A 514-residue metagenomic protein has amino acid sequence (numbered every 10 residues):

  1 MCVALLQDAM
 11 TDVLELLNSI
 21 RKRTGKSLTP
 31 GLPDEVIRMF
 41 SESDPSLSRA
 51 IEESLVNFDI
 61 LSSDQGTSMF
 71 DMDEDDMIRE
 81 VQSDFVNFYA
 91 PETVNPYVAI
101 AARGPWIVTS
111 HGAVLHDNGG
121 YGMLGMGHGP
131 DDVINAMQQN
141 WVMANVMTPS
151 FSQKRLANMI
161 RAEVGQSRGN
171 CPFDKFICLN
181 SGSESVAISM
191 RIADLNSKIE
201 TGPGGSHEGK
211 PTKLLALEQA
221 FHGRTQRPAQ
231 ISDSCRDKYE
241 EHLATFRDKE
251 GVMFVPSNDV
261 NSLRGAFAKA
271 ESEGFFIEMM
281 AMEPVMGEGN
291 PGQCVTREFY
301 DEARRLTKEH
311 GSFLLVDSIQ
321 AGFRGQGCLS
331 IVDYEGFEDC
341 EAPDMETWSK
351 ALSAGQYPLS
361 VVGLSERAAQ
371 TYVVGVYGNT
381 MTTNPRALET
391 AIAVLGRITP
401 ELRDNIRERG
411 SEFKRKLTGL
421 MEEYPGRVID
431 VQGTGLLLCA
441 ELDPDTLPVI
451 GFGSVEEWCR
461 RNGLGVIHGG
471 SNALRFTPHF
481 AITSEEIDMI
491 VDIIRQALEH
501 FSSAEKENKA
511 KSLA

Functional and structural regions predicted by a protein language model:
C2-G31, R161-A281, E298, S512-A514: PLP-dependent aspartate aminotransferase-fold enzymes
Q7-R23, P400, P478-A514: PLP-dependent enzyme catalytic core of the Aspartate aminotransferase-like
A9-D34, S48-R103, G120, N140 (+1 more regions): Active-site-adjacent loop/helix segments that line or gate small-molecule/cofactor pockets in enzymes
S19-E42, V86-F88, W106, V114-E200: Glycine-rich loop-to-alpha-helix module at the N-terminal edge of alpha/beta enzyme cores
Q226-P228, G336-T371, T383-L388: Active-site PLP attachment segment
E283-T296, G311-F337, A351: Conserved PLP phosphate-binding loop immediately N-terminal to the Schiff-base lysine helix in PLP-dependent enzymes
G410-K414, Y424-W458, F480-E485: Conserved PLP-binding catalytic core of the aspartate aminotransferase-like
A440-D445, G465-I494: Conserved PLP-binding active-site segment of the aspartate aminotransferase-like
